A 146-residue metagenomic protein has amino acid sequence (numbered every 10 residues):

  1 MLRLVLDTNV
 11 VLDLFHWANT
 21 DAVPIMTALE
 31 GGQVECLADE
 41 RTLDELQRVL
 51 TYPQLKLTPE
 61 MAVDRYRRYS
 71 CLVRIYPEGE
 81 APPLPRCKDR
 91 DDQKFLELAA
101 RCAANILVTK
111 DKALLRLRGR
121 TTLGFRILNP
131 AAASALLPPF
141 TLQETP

Functional and structural regions predicted by a protein language model:
M1-N19: Metal-dependent nucleic-acid phosphoesterase active-site entry motif
V5-L6, A22-T51: PIN/NYN-family metal-dependent endoribonuclease catalytic core
T8, D89-Q93: Conserved glycosyltransferase catalytic-site signature
T8, E40, K110-K112: Short secondary-structure boundary segments
A28, L98, L117-G119: Hydrophobic/aromatic ligand-binding patch that stacks against planar heteroaromatic rings of cofactors or nucleotides
R41, V63-R86: Acidic catalytic patch
L55-K56: Membrane interface segments of multi-pass transport proteins and intramembrane proteases
P85, Q93, C102-I106, K112-P146: Acidic, PIN/NYN-like endoribonuclease modules and their adjacent C-terminal/linker elements
